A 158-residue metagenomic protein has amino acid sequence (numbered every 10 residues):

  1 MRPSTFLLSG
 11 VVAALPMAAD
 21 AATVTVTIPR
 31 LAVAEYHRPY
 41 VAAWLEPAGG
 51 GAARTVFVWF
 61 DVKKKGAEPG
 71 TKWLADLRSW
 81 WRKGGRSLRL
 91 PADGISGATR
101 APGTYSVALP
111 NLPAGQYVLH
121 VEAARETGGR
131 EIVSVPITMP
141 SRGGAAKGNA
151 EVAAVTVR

Functional and structural regions predicted by a protein language model:
M1-L8: Bacterial N-terminal signal peptides that target proteins for export
A14-A19: N-terminal signal peptide c-region/cleavage motif recognized by signal peptidases
T23-Y36, W59-K63: Short amphipathic, basic-aromatic surface patches that mediate peripheral association with negatively charged
P29-T55: N-terminal targeting signals for Sec/Tat export/insertion, comprising classic cleavable signal peptides
L31, A48, D61, E126-G128: Short coil/turn motifs at secondary-structure junctions
A48-P113: Structured domain cores in non-transmembrane regions
R100-R158: Glycine-rich, aromatic-bearing surface loops/beta-hairpins
